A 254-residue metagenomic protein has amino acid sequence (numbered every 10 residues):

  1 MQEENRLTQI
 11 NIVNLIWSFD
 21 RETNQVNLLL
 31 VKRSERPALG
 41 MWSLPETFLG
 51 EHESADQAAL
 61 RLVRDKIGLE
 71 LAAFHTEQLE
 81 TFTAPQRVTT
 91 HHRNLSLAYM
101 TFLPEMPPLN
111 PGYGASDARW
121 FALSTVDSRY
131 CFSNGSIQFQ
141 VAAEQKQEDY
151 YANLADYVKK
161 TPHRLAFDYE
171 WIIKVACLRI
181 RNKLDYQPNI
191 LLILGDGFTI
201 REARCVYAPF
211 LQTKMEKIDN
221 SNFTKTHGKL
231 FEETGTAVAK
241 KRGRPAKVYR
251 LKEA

Functional and structural regions predicted by a protein language model:
Q2-E4, R87-V88, G235-K241: Short proline/glycine-enriched turn/loop segments at secondary-structure junctions
Q2-W42: N-terminal strand-loop-strand
N5-I10, H91-L95, K241: A short catalytic or substrate-binding loop motif that flags glycine-/basic-rich loops and adjacent residues that bind
Q25-E70, T83, K183-F210: Conserved Nudix-box catalytic region and its N-terminal flanking loop in Nudix hydrolases and closely related
N27, D56-L60, R64-E144, D149-Y157 (+4 more regions): Active-site segment of metal-dependent pyrophosphate-handling enzymes, primarily the Nudix hydrolase catalytic core
F167-A176, I180-R181: A conserved mid-domain beta-alpha-beta active-site/ligand-binding segment of alpha/beta enzyme cores
I200, K214-G235: Charge-enriched amphipathic alpha-helical scaffolds
F231-A254: Long, intrinsically disordered, low-complexity Ser/Thr/Pro-rich regulatory/activation regions of nuclear proteins
